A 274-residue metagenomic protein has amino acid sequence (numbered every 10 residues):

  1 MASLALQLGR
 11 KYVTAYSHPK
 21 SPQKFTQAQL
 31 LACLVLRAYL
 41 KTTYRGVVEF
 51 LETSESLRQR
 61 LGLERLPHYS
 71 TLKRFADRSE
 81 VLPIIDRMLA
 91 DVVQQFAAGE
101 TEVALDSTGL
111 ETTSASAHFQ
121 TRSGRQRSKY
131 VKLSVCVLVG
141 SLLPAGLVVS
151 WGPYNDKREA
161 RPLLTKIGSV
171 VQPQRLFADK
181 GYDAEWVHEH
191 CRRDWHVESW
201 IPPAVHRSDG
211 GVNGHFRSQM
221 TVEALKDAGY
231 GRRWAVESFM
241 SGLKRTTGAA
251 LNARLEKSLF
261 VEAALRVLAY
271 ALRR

Functional and structural regions predicted by a protein language model:
M1-L40: Basic, short loop/linker segments at the boundary and entry of helix-turn-helix/winged-helix-like folds
Y16-P22, L57-R60, V149: A short glycine/serine-rich beta->alpha loop
P22-Q23, Q27-A28, Y39, L72-D77 (+2 more regions): Polybasic low-complexity intrinsically disordered regions
T43, H68-T71: Short coil turns linking two alpha-helices in DNA-binding domains
R45-L61: DNA-recognition alpha helix
K180-G248, N252-A253: Helix-centered, glycine/charged polyanion-binding patches within enzymatic domains that contact phosphate-containing
L251-R274: Charge-patterned, long linear interaction tracts outside catalytic cores
